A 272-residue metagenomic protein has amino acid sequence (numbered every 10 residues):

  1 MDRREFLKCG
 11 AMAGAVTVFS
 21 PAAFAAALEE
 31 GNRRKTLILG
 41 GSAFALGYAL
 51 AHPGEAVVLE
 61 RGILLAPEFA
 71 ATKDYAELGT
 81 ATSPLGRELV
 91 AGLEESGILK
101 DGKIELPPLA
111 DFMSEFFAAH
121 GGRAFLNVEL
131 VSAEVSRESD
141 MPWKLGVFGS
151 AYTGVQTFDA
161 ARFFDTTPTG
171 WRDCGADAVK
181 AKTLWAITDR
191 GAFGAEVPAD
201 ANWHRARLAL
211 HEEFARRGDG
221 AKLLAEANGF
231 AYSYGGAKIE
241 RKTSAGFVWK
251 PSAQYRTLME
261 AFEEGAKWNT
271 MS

Functional and structural regions predicted by a protein language model:
M1, S20-A43: C-terminal segment of N-terminal export signals and the immediately downstream linker at the start of the mature
E5-A26: N-terminal export signals
L39-S42, R61-G62, T166-P168: Active-site-proximal beta-strand/loop segments in catalytic clefts of secreted hydrolases
A45-G47: Short glycine/serine/threonine-rich phosphate/pyrophosphate-binding segments that cradle anionic phosphate groups
G54-V57: Residues at the starts of beta-strands that form the adenosine-phosphate
L59-V128, S132, R172-A176: Conserved N-terminal/central alpha/beta ligand/cofactor-binding core
L85, A151-R162, T166-S272: Flavin (FAD/FMN)-binding glycine-rich loop and adjacent Rossmann-like elements that form
V135-Q156: Conserved beta-strand-loop-beta-strand element in the redox core of flavoprotein oxidoreductases
